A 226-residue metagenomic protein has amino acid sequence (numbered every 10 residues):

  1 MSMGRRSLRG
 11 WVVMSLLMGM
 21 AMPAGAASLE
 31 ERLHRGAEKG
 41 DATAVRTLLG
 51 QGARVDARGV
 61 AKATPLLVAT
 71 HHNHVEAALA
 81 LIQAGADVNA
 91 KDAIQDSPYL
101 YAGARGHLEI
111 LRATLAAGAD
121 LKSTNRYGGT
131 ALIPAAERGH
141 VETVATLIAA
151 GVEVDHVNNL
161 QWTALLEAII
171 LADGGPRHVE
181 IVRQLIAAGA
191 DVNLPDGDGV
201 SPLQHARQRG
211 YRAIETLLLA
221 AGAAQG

Functional and structural regions predicted by a protein language model:
S2, G25-R32, A150, D173 (+6 more regions): Ankyrin-repeat-protein effector appendages
W11-M20: Bacterial N-terminal signal peptides
A24-Q51, V60, L79, Q83 (+2 more regions): Intrinsically disordered, low-complexity regulatory segments in ankyrin-centric signaling systems
R35-G40, V68-H74, Y101-H107, P134-H140 (+2 more regions): Ankyrin repeat A-helix N-terminal signature
D41-L49, H74-I82, H107-L115, H140-I148 (+2 more regions): Ankyrin repeat structural motif
